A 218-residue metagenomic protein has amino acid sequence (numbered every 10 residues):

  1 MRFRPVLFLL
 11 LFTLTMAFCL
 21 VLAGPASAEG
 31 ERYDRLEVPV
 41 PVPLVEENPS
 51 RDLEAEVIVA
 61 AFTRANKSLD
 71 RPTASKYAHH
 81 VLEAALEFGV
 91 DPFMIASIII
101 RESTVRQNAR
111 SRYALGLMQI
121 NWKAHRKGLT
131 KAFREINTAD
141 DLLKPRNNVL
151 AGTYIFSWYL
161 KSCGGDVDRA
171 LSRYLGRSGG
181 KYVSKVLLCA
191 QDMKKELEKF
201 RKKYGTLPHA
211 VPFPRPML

Functional and structural regions predicted by a protein language model:
M1-R4: N-terminal secretory signal peptides that target proteins for export/translocation
L7-L10, R106: Intrinsically disordered, low-complexity segments enriched in polar/charged small residues
L9-V21: Bacterial N-terminal signal peptides
L20, D34-L36: Residue-level detector of alpha-helical hydrophobic segments embedded in or interacting with membranes
A23-G30: Boundary at the C-terminal end of the N-terminal hydrophobic targeting segment
G30-E31, V38-L218: Catalytic glycan-binding domains that act on GlcNAc-containing polysaccharides
